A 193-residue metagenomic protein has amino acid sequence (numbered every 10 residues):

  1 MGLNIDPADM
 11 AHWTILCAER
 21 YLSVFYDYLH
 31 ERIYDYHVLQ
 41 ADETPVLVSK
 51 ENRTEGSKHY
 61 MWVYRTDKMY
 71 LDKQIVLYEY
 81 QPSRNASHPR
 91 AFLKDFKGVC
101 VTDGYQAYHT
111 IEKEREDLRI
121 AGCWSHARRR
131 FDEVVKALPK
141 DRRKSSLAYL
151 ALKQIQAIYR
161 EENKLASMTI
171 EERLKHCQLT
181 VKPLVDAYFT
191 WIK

Functional and structural regions predicted by a protein language model:
M1-K193: Catalytic center-proximal scaffold of phosphoryl-transfer enzymes
